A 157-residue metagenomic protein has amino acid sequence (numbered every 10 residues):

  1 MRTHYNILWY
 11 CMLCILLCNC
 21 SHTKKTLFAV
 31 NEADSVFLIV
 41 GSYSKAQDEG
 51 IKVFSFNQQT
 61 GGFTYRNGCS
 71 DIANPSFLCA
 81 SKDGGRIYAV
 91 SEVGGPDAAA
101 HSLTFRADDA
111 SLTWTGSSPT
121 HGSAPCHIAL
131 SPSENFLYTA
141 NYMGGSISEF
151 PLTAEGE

Functional and structural regions predicted by a protein language model:
M1-E32: Bacterial Sec-dependent N-terminal signal peptides
T26-F56: An edge-strand/N-cap motif at the start of beta-rich repeat modules
N31-D34, A80-G84, L130-E134: Residue-level detector of Asp-centered blade-edge/turn motifs that repeat once per structural unit in beta-propeller
S44-Q47, E92-P96, M143-S146: Short glycine/acidic-enriched loop and turn motifs that connect beta-strands
F54-G61, L103-S111, F150-E157: Short loop/turn segments immediately following beta-strands, especially the blade-tip and inter-blade linker loops
T64-S70, T113-P119: A short beta-strand motif characteristic of beta-propeller blades
